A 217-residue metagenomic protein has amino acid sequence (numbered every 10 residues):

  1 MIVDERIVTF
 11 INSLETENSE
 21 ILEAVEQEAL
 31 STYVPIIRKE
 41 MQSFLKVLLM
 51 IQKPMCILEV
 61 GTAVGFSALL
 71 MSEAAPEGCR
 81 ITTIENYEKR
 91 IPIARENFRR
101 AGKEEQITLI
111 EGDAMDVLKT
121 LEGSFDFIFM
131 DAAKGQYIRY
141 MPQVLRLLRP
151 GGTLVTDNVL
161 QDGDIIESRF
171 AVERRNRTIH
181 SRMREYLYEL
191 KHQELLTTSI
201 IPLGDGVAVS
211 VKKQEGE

Functional and structural regions predicted by a protein language model:
M1-F127, K134-V155, V159-E217: A short alpha-helical cap/connector motif
